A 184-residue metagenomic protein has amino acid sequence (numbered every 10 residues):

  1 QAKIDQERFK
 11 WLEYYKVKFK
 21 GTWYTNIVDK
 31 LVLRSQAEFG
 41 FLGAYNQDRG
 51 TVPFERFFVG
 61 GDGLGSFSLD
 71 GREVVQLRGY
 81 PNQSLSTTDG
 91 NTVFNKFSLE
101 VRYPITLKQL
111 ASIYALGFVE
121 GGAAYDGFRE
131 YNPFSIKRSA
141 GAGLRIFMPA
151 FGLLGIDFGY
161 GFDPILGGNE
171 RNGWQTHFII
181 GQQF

Functional and structural regions predicted by a protein language model:
Q1-I105, G117-F118, Y125-G127, L166-N169 (+1 more regions): C-terminal outer-membrane beta-barrel translocator/porin domains of Gram-negative envelope proteins and their
V28-L33, T106-Q109, I146-I156: Repeated loop/turn-to-beta-strand initiation elements of outer-membrane beta-barrel proteins
A37-F41, I113-A124, P133-K137, G159-F162: Active/binding-pocket-proximal capping segment
G60-L69, R129-F184: C-terminal beta-signal and terminal closure region of outer-membrane beta-barrel proteins
G61, L110-S112: Glycine-centered secondary-structure boundary/capping sites
E100-K108, Y131-N132, R145: Hydrophobic alpha-helical bundle architecture
